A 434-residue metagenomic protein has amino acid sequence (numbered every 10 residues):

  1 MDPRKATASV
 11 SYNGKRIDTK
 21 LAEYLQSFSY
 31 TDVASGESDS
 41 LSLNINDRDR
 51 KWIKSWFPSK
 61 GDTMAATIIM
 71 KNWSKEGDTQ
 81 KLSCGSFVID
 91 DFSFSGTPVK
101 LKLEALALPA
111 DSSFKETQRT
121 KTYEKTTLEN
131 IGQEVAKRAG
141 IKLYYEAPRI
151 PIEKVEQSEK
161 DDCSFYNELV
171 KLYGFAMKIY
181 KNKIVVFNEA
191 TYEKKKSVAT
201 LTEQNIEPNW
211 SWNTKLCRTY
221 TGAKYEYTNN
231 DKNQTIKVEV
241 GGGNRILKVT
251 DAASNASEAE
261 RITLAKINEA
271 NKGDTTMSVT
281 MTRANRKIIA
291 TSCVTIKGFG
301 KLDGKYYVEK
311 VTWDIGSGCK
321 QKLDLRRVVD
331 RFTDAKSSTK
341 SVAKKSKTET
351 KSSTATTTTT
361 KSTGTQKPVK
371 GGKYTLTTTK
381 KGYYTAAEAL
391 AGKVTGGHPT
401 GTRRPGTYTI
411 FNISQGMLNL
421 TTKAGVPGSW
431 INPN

Functional and structural regions predicted by a protein language model:
M1-A110: Assembly/oligomerization scaffold segments
F28-S59, P208-T365, K370-L376: An acidic/polar, Gly/Ser/Thr-rich interaction patch typically located in mid-to-C-terminal regions of proteins
L41-N44, A105, T120-Y144, Q157-Y180 (+2 more regions): Amphipathic, non-transmembrane alpha-helical segments in extracytoplasmic/periplasmic proteins
G77, K100-S112, Y145-C217: Short beta-strand-centered interaction patches in the first periplasmic/extracellular domains of large envelope
S83-F94, D303-D314, R404-N412: Short beta-strand-centered aromatic/proline hotspots
D91-A107, D314-R327, M417-T421: Short, solvent-exposed secondary-structure boundary/capping segments
T359-F411: Beta-loop motif signature
T422-N434: Boundary regions of SH3-family modules and the immediately adjacent low-complexity/disordered segments in eukaryotic
